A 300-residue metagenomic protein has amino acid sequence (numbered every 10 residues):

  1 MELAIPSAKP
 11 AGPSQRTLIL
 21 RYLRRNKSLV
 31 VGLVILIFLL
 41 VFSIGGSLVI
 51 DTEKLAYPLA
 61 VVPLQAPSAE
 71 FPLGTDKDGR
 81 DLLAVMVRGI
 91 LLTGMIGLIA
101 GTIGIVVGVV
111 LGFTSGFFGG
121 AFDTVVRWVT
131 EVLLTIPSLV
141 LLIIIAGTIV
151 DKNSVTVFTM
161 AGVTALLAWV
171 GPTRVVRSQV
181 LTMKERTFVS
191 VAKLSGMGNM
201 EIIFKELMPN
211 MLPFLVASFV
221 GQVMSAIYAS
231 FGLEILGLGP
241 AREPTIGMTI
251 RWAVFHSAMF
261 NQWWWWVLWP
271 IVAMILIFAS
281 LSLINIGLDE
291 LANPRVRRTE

Functional and structural regions predicted by a protein language model:
M1-V109, F113-T114, A121-T124, G239-R242 (+2 more regions): Gly/Trp-centered helix-boundary motif
V30, A165, W169, T173 (+2 more regions): Alpha-helical transmembrane segments
V31-V34, I96-A100, V126-V129, L142 (+4 more regions): Hydrophobic core positions of alpha-helical segments in small-molecule transporters and transporter systems
P72, D76, L82, I103-V107 (+2 more regions): Generic hydrophobic transmembrane alpha-helix motif, especially the helices
R80-M95, G119-R127, L181, E185 (+1 more regions): Amphipathic cytosolic juxtamembrane alpha-helices at the membrane-cytosol interface of multi-pass membrane transporters
V87, I99, V126, L133 (+6 more regions): Small/hydrophobic positions within alpha-helical transmembrane segments of multi-pass membrane transporters
L91-V107, M200-G232, L281: Transmembrane alpha-helices
V140-I144, T148, A161, A165 (+1 more regions): Non-cytoplasmic
